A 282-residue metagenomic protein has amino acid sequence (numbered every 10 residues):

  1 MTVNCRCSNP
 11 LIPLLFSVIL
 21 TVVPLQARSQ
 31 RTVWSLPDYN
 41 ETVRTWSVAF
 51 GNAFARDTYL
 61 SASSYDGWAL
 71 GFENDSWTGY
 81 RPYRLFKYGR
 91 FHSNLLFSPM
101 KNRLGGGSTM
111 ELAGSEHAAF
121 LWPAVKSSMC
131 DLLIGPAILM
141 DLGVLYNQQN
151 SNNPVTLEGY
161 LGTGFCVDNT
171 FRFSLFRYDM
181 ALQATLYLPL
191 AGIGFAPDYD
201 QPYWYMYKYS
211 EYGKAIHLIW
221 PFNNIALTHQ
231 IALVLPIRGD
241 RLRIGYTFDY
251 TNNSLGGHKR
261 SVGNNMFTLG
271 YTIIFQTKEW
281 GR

Functional and structural regions predicted by a protein language model:
S29-Y88, R282: Short glycine/proline- and aromatic-enriched beta-strand/turn motifs that initiate or cap beta-hairpins
D38-W46, Y83-G89, S128-P136, F176-A184 (+2 more regions): Outer-envelope beta-barrel architecture signal
T42-R44, S64-F72, S108-E116, C130 (+3 more regions): Residues that define the transmembrane beta-barrel architecture of outer-membrane proteins
F50-N52, L70-P82, G114-W122, P136 (+4 more regions): Residues on the lipid-exposed face of transmembrane beta-strands in outer-membrane beta-barrel proteins
F50-T58, S93-K101, I138-Y146, F171 (+4 more regions): Transmembrane beta-strands of outer-membrane beta-barrel pores
R56-D66, P99-S108, N150-L157, A215-I219 (+2 more regions): Extracellular loop and loop/strand-boundary signature of outer-membrane beta-barrel proteins
N152-G239: Outer-membrane beta-barrel transmembrane domain signature
G263-R282: Outer-membrane beta-barrel "beta-signal"
